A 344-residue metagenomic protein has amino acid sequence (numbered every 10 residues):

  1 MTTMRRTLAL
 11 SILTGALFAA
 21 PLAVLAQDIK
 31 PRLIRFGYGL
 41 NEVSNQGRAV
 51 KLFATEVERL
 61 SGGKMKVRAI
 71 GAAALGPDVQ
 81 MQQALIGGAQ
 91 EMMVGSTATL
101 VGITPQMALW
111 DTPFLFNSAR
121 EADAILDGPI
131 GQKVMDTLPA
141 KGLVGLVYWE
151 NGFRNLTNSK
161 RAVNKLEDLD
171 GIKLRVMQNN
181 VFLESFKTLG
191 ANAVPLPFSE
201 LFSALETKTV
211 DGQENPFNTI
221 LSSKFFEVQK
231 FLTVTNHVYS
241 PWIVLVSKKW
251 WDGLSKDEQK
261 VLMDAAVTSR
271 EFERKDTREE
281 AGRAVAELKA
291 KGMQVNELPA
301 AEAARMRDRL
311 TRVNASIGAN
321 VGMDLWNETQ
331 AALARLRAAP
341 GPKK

Functional and structural regions predicted by a protein language model:
M1-L33, P340-K344: Short, low-complexity disordered leader/linker segments with a strong preference for bacterial N-terminal type II
Q27-E121, P129-Q132, D136-K344: N-terminal secretory/targeting leader peptides
